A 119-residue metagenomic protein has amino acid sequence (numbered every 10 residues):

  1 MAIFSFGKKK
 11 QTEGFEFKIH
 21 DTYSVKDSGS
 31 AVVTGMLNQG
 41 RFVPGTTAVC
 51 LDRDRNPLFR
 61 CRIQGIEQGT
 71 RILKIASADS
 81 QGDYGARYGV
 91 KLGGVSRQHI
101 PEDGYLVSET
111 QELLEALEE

Functional and structural regions predicted by a protein language model:
M1-S5: Short acidic, low-complexity intrinsically disordered linear motifs used for protein-protein interactions
F6, Q11-D27, T47-E119: Beta-strand/loop-dominated core regions that host nucleotide or nucleotide-derived cofactor-binding catalytic loops
V32-R41, G89-R97: A structural micro-motif recognizing beta-strand termini and the immediately following turn/loop segments
F42-T46: A short, compositionally biased
